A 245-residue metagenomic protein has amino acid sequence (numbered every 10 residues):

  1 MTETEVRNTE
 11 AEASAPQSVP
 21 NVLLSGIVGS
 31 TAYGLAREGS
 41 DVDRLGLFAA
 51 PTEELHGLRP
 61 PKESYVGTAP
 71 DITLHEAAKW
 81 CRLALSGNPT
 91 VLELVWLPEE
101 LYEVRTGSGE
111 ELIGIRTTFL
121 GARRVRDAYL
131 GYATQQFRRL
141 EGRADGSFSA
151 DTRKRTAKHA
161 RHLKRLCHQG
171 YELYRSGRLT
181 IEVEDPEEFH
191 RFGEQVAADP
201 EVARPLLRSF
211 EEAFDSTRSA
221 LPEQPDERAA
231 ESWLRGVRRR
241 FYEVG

Functional and structural regions predicted by a protein language model:
M1-T2, L173: N-terminal amphipathic/basic-hydrophobic helices that include classical n-h-c signal peptides and signal-anchor
T2-V104: An N-terminal structural lobe/cap that precedes and organizes the functional/catalytic core across diverse proteins
E103-G236: Conserved nucleotidyltransferase catalytic core and NTase-mimicking acidic/glycine-rich helix/loop elements in nucleic
R235-G245: A cross-kingdom marker for long, charged
